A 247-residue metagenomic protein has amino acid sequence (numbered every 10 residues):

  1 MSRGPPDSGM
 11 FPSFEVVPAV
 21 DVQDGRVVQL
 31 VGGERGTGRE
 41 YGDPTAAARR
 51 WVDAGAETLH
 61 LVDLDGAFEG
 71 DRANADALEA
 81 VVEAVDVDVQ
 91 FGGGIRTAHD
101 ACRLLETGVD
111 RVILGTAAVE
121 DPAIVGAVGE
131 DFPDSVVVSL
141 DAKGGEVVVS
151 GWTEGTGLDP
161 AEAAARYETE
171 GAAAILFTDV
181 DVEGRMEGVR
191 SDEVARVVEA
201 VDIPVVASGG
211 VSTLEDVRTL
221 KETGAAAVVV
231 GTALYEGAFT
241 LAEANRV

Functional and structural regions predicted by a protein language model:
M1-V17, A244-V247: Haloarchaeal acidic low-complexity proteome signature biased toward cell-envelope/secretome components but also
E15-A19, E57-T58, D86-Q90, D110-I113 (+5 more regions): Structural preference for beta-strand elements that scaffold enzyme active sites
D24-T37, V109-E183: Conserved anion-binding
T58-N74, L176-E187: Glycine-rich, proline-tolerant flexible connector loops at the mouths of alpha/beta enzymes
V62-D65, G70-E130: Glycine/small-residue-rich loop that forms an oxyanion/phosphate-binding "nest" at active or ligand-binding sites
G70-Q90, G126-D141, E187-S212: Alpha-helix-loop-beta-strand connector modules within alpha/beta enzyme cores
V82-V112, E193-V228: Catalytic cores of alpha/beta
I124-D131, K221-V247: C-terminal helical cap(s) of enzyme catalytic domains, especially alpha/beta-barrels
